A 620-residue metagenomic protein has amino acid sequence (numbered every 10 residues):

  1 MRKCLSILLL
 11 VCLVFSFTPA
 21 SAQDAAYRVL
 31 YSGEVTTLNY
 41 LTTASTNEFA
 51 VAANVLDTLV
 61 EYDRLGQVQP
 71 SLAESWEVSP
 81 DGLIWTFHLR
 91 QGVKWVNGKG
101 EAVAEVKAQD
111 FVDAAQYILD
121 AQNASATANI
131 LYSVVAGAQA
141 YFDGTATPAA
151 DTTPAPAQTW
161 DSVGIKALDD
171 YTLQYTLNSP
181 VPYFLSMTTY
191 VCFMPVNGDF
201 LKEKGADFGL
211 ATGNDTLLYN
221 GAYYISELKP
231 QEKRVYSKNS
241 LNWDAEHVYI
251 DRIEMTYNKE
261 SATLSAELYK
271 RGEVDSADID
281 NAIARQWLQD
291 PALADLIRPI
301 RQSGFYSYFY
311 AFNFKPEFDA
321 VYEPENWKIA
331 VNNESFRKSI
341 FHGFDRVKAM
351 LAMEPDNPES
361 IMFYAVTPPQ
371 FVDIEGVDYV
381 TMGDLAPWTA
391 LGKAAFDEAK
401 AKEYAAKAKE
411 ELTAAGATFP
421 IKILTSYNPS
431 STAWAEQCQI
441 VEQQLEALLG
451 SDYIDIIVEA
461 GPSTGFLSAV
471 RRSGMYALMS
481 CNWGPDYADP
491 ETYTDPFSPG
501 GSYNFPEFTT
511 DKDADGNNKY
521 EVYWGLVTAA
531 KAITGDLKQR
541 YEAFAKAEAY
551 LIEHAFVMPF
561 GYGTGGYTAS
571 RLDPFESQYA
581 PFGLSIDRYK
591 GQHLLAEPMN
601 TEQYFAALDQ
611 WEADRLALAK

Functional and structural regions predicted by a protein language model:
A25-G33, I84-F87, F111-A114, L173-Q174 (+5 more regions): Short, well-ordered beta-strand elements
L30-P80, L218: N-terminal lobe/hinge region of extracytoplasmic solute-binding protein
E74-G137, Q174, S265-R271, N326-N332 (+1 more regions): Aromatic- and charge-enriched surface segment that lines or borders ligand/interaction sites
G98-K99, A262-V274, R285-Q286, D290-P291 (+2 more regions): Short helices/loops that flank or line small-molecule/ion binding pockets
V103, K107-D113, D170-T176, P180 (+7 more regions): Alpha-helical secondary-structure segments
P148-S162, L168-T172, T176-E254, A262-T263 (+1 more regions): Gly/Pro-rich hinge or "lid" segments in bacterial periplasmic/extracellular proteins
S226-L241, T256-V321, V347, L351-N357: Extracellular/periplasmic solute-recognition and catalytic clefts
S339-T381, P429, A433-Q443, S468-K620: Detector for C-terminal structural segments
